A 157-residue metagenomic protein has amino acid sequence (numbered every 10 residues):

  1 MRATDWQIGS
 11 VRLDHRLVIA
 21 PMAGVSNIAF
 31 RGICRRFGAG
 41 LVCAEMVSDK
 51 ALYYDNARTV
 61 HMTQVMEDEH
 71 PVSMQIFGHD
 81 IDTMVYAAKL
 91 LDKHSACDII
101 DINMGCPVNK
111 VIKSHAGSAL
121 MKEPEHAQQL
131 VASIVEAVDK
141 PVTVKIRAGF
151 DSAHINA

Functional and structural regions predicted by a protein language model:
M1-A157: Flavin-dependent oxidoreductase catalytic cores
